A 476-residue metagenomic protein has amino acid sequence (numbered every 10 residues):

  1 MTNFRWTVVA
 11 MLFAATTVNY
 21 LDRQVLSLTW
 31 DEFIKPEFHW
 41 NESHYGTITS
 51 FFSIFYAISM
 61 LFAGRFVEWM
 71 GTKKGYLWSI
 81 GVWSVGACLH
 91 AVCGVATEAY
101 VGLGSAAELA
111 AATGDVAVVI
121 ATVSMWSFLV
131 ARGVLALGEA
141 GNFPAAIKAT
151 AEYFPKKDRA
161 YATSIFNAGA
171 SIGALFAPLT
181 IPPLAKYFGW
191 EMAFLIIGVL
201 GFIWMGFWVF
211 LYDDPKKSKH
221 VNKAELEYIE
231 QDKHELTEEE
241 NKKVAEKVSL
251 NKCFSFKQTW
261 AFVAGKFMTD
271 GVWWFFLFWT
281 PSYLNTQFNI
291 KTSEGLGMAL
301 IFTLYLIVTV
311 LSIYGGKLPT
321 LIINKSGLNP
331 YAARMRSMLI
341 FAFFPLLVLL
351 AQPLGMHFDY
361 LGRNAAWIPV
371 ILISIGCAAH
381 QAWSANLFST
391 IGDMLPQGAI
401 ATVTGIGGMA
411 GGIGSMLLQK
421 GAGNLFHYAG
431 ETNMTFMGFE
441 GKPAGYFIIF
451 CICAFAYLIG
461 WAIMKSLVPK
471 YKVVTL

Functional and structural regions predicted by a protein language model:
T7-E42, T97, F276-P281: Extracytoplasmic
Q24, S53-L61, A140, A174-L175 (+3 more regions): Residue-level signature of mid-helix packing/kink "hotspots" within the transmembrane helices of 12-pass Major
L26-L28, F254-I313, P353, H380-S384 (+2 more regions): Extracytoplasmic gate region of multi-pass secondary transporters
Y76, F128, M335-M338: Primarily marks hydrophobic transmembrane alpha-helices of the MFS/SLC 12-helix fold
G81-A121, L339-G362: C-terminal ends and interior cores of transmembrane alpha-helices in multi-pass membrane transporters/permeases
S127, A131-S171: Cytoplasmic helix-loop-helix junction between adjacent transmembrane helices in 12-TM secondary transporters
A170-K219: Helix-loop-helix hairpin linking two adjacent transmembrane segments in secondary transporters
W204-Y212, V348-M356, Y446-L476: Multi-pass alpha-helical transporter architecture, strongest for 12-TM Major Facilitator/SLC carriers used
